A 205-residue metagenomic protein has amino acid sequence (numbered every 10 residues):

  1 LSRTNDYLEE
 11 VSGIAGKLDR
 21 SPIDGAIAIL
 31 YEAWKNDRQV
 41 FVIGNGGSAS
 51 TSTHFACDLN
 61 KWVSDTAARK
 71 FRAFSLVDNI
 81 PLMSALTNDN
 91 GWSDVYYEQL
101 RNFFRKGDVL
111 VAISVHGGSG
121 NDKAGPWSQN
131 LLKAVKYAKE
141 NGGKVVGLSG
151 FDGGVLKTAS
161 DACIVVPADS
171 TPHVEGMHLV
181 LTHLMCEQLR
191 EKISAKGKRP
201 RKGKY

Functional and structural regions predicted by a protein language model:
L1-L18: Generic N-terminal amphipathic, Lys/Arg-enriched alpha-helix
L18-N36: A short, well-structured juxtamembrane/interface segment
E32-V109: Glycine-rich, small/polar surface segments that engage phosphate groups of diverse ligands
V77, S114, S149, I164-P172: Short beta->alpha connector loops at strand-helix junctions that form conserved, small/polar/Pro-enriched
N102-K106, L110, T171-K204: A charged, well-structured terminal subsegment
G118-L131: Glycine/threonine-rich flexible loop motifs
G147-S160: Short, glycine/polar-rich helix-capping loops at beta-to-alpha or helix-loop-helix junctions that flank or form
